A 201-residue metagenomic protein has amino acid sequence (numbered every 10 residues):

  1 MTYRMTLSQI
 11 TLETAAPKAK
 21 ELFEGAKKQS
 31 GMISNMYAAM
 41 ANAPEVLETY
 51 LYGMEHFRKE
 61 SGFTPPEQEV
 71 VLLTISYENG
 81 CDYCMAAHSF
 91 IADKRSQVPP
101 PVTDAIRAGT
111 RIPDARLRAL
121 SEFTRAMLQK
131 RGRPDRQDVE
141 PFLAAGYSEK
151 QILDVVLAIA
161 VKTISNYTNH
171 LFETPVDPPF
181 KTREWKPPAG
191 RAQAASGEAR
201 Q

Functional and structural regions predicted by a protein language model:
M1-Q201: Hydrophobic alpha-helical segments
